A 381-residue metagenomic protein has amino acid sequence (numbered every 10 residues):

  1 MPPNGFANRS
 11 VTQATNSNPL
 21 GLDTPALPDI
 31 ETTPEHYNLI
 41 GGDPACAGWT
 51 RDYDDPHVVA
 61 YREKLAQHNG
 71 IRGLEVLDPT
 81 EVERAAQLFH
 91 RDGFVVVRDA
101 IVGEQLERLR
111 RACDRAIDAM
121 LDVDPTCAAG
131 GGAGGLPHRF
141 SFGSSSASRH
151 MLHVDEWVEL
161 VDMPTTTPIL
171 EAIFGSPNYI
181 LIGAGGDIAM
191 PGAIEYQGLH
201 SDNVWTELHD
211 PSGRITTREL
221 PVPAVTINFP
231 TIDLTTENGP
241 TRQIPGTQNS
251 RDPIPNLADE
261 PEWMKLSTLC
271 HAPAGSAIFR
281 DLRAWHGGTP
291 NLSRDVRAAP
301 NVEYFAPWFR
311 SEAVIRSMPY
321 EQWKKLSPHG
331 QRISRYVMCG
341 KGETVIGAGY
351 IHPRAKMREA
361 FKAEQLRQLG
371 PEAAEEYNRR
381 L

Functional and structural regions predicted by a protein language model:
P2-D92, R98-P211: Non-heme Fe(II)-dependent double-stranded beta-helix
P2-R9, N16-T33, A45-C46, S250-A284 (+1 more regions): Conserved double-stranded beta-helix
V96-V97, I227, I278-R280: Short hydrophobic-aromatic micro-motifs
I101-E104, G186-A193, V204, D233-T236 (+3 more regions): Short, solvent-exposed loop/turn segments at secondary-structure junctions
H153-E159, R214-I215, M264-T268, G287-T289: Active-site rim elements
P164-P168, V225, P273: A structural signal for well-ordered alpha-helical segments within the folded catalytic domains of diverse enzymes
A184-G186, I227-F229, P300-Y304: A structural signal for short, well-ordered beta-strand segments
E195-C270, S311-M318: Catalytic core of non-heme Fe(II) oxygenases with the double-stranded beta-helix
